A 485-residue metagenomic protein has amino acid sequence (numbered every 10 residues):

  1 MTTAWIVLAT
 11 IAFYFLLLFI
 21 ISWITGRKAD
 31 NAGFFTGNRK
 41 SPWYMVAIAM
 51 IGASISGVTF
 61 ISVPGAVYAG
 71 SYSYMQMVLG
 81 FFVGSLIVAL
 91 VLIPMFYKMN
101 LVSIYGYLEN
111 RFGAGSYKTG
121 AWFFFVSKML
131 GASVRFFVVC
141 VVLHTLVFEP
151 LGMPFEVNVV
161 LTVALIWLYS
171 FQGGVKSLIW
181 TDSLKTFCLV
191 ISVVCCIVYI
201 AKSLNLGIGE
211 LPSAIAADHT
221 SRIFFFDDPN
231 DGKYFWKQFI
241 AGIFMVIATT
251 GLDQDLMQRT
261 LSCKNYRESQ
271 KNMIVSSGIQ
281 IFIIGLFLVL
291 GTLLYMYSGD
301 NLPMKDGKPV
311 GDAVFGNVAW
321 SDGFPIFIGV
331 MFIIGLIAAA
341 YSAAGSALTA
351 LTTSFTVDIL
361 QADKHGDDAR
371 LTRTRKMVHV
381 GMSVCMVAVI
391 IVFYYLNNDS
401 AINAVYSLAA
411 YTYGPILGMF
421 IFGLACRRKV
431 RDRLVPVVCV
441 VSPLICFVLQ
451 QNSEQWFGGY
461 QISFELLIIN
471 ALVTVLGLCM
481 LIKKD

Functional and structural regions predicted by a protein language model:
M1-D485: Membrane-embedded helix-loop-helix hairpins and adjacent transmembrane boundary segments in multi-pass transporters
